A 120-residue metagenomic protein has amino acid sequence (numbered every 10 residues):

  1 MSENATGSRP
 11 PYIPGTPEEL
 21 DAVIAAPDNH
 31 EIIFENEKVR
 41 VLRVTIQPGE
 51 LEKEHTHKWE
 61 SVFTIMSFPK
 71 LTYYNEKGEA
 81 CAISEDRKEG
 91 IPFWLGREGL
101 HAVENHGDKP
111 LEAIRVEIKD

Functional and structural regions predicted by a protein language model:
M1-R43, K53-E54, Y73-N75, A80-G96 (+4 more regions): A short, N-terminal "cap"/entry segment at the start of jelly-roll beta-barrel domains of the cupin/DSBH fold
H57-K77: Glycine- and acidic-residue-biased ligand/ion/polar-headgroup-sensing regions
